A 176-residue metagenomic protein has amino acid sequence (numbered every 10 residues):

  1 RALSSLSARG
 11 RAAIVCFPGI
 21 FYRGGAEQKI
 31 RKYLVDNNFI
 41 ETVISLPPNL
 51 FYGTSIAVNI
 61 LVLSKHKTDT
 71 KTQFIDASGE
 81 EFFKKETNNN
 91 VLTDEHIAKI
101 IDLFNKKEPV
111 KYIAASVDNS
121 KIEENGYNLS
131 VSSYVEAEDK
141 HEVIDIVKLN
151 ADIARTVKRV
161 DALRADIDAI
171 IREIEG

Functional and structural regions predicted by a protein language model:
R1-G176: A conserved structural/catalytic subdomain of Rossmann-like adenosyl-cofactor enzymes
